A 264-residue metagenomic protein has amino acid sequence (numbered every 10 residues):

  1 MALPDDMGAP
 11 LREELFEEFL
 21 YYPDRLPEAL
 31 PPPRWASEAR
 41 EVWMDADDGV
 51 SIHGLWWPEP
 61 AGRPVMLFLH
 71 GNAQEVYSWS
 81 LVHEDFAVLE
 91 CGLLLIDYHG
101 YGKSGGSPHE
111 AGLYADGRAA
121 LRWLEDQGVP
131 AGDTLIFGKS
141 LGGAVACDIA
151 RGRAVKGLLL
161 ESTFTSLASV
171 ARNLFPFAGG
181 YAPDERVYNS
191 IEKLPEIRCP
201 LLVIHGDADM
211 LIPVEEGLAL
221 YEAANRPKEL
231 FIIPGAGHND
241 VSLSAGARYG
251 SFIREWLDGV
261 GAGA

Functional and structural regions predicted by a protein language model:
M1-D45: An N-terminal hydrophobic leader/cap segment in hydrolases
V50-W123: Membrane-embedded segments
V82, S190, C199, P213-E222: Short alpha-helix in the alpha/beta-hydrolase fold that links the catalytic acid
W123-Q127, A131-F177: Primarily recognizes the serine-hydrolase "nucleophile elbow" in alpha/beta-hydrolase and SGNH/GDSL folds
E196-I197, V203-H205, D209: Short beta-strand/loop motif that positions the catalytic acidic residue of the alpha/beta-hydrolase fold
A208-I212, N239-D240: Acidic catalytic loop of the alpha/beta-hydrolase fold
L218-N239: Catalytic histidine neighborhood in serine/cysteine hydrolases with alpha/beta-hydrolase-type architecture
S242-E255: Post-His helix in hydrolase/transferase enzymes
